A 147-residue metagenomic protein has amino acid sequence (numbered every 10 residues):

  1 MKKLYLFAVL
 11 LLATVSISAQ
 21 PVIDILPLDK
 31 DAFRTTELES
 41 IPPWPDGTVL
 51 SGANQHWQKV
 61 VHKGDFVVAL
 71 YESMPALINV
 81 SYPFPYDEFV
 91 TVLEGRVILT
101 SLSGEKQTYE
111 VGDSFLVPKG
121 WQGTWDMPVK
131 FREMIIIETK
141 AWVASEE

Functional and structural regions predicted by a protein language model:
M1-L4: Positively charged n-region of N-terminal signal peptides that target proteins for export
A13-S16: N-terminal signal peptide c-region/cleavage motif recognized by signal peptidases
S18-D65: A short, N-terminal "cap"/entry segment at the start of jelly-roll beta-barrel domains of the cupin/DSBH fold
V67-F84, Y109, P118-K119: Conserved short histidine dyad/triad with adjacent acidic residue
S73, F84-L99: Short, conserved beta-strand element in jelly-roll/cupin
G112-D113: Loop/turn positions that initiate beta-strands
K119-V143: Ligand-binding loop in jelly-roll beta-barrel domains
